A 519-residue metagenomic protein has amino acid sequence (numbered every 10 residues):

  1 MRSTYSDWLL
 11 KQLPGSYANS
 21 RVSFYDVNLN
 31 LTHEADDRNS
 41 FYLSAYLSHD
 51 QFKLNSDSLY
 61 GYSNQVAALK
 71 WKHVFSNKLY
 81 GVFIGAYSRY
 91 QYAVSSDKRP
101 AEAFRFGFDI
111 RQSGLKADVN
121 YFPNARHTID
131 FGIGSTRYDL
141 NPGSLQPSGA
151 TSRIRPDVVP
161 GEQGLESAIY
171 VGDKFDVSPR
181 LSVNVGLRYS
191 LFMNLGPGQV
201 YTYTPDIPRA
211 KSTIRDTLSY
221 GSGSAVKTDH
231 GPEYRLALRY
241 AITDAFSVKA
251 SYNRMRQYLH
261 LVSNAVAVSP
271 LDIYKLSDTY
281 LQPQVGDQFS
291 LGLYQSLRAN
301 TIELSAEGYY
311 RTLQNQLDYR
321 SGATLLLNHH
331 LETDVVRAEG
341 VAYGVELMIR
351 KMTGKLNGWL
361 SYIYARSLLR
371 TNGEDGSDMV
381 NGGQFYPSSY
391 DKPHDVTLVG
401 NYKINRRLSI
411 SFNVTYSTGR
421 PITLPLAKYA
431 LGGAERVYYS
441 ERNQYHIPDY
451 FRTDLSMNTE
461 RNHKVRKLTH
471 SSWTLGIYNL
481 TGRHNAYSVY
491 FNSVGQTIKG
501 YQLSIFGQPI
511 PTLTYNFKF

Functional and structural regions predicted by a protein language model:
L9, R407, Y416-A434, P448-D454 (+1 more regions): C-terminal beta-signal and adjacent terminal beta-strands/loops of Gram-negative outer-membrane beta-barrel proteins
L13-A18, F52-S58, V66-K70, K98-G107 (+10 more regions): Extracellular loop and loop/strand-boundary signature of outer-membrane beta-barrel proteins
V22-N141, E303-S305: Outer-membrane beta-barrel domain signature, strongest for Gram-negative TonB-dependent receptors and also present
D37-R38, N77-Y80, F122-T128, R180 (+5 more regions): Short loop/turn motifs that connect adjacent beta-strands in outer-membrane beta-barrel proteins
Q91-A93, D139-T151, M193-D216, Y240 (+4 more regions): Surface-exposed extracellular loop regions of Gram-negative outer-membrane beta-barrel proteins, predominantly
Q112-K116, V158, E166, L276-Q282 (+5 more regions): Outer membrane beta-barrel strand-and-loop segments of large Gram-negative receptors, especially TonB-dependent
D130-S247, Y258, E374, D378: Signature of Gram-negative outer-membrane beta-barrel scaffolds
Y309-T312, L331-L426: Gram-negative outer-membrane beta-barrel transporters
